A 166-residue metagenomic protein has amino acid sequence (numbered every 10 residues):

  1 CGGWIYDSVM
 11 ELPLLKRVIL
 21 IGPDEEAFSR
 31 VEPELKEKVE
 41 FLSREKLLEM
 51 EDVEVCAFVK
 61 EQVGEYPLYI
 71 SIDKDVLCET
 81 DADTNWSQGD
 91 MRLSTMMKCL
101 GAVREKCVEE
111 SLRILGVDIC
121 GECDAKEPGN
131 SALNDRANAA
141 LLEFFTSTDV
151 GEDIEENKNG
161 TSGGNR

Functional and structural regions predicted by a protein language model:
C1-E26, E110-R113: Active-site histidine-anchored catalytic micro-motif
P13-L14, K36-V39, Y66: Glycine-enriched alpha-helix->loop->beta-strand junction motifs that scaffold or abut catalytic
I19, E26, E40-R166: Catalytic cores of soluble, metal-dependent hydrolases
E26-E32: Short, glycine/polar-rich helix-capping loops at beta-to-alpha or helix-loop-helix junctions that flank or form
